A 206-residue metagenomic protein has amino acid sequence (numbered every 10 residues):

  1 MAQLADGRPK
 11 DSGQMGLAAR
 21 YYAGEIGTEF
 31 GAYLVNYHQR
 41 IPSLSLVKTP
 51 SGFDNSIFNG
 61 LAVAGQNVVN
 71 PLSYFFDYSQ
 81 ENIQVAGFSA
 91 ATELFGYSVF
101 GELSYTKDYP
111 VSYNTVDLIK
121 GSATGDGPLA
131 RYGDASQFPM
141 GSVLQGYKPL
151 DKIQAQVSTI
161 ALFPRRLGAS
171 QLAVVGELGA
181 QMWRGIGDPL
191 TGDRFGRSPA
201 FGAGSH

Functional and structural regions predicted by a protein language model:
M1-P42, L46, F88: Aromatic- and glycine-enriched pocket-lining scaffold segments that form the walls of small-molecule binding clefts
M1-Q3, P42-F75, Y113-L144, G185-S205: Solvent-exposed loop segments that connect transmembrane elements
D11-M15, N82-A86, P149-A155, H206: Residues that define the transmembrane beta-barrel architecture of outer-membrane proteins
L17-Y21, A32, F88-T92, G101 (+2 more regions): Residues on the lipid-exposed face of transmembrane beta-strands in outer-membrane beta-barrel proteins
Y22-E29, E93-G96, P164-V174: Short loop/turn motifs that connect adjacent beta-strands in outer-membrane beta-barrel proteins
A23, L34-R40, L94-G96, Y105-Y109 (+2 more regions): Transmembrane beta-strands of outer-membrane beta-barrel pores
T28-F30, S43, V99-G101, V157 (+1 more regions): Transmembrane beta-strands of outer-membrane beta-barrel proteins
L150, Q156-H206: Substrate-recognition/cap regions that form aromatic- and gly/pro-loop-enriched pockets for small-molecule ligands
